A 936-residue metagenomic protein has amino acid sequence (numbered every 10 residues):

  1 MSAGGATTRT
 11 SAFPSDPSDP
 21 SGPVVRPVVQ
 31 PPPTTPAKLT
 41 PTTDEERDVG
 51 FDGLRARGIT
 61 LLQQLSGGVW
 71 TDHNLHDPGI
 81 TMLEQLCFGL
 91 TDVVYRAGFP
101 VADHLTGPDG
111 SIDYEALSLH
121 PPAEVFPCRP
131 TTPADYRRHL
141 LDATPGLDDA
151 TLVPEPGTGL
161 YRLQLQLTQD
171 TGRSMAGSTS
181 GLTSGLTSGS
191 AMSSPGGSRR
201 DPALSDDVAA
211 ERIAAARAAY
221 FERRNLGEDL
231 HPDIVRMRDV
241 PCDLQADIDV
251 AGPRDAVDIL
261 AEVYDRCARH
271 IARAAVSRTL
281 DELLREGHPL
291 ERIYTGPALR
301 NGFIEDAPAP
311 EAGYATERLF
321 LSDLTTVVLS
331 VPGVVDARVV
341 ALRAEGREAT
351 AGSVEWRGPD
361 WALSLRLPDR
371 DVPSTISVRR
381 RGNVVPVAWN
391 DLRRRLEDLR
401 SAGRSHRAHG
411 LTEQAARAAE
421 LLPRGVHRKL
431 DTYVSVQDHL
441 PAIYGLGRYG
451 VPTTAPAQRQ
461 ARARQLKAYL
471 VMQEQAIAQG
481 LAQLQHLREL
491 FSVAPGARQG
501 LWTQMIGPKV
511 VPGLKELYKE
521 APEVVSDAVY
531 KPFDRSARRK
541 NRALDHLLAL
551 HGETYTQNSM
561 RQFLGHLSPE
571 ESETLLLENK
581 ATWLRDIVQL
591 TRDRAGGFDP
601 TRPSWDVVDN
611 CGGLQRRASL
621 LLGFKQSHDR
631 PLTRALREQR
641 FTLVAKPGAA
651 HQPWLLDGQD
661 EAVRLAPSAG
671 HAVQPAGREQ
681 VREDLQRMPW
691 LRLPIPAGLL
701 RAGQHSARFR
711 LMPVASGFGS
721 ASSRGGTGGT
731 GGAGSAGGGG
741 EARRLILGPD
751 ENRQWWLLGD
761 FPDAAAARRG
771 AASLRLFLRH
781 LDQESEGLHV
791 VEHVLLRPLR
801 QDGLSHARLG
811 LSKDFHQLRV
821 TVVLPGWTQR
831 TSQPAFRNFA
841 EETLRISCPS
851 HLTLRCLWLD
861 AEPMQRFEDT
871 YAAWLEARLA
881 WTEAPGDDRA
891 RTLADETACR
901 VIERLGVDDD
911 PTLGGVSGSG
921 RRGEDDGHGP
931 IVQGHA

Functional and structural regions predicted by a protein language model:
S2-D16, G22-L83, P127-G185, G189-F303 (+3 more regions): Carbohydrate-recognition loop of C-type lectin domains
A102-E124, R292-E311, R819-L824, A877: A short, surface-exposed helix-loop junction/capping segment
G177, G181, G185-S194, G719-G740: Small-residue-biased low-complexity repeat regions
R285-R400, R891-A936: A cross-taxonomic marker for long C-terminal extensions/tails that follow the last structured domain
L665-H671, E751-R769: A short, exposed loop/beta-hairpin motif centered on an aromatic-Gly-Thr core
H671-A721, G725-G726, G739, S773: N-terminal segment of the canonical double-stranded RNA-binding domain
M712-P713, G717-G719, G737-W755: Short aromatic-glycine-(Arg/Gly/Cys) micro-motifs in beta-strand/loop hairpins
A861, Q865-G915: Polybasic, proline/glycine-rich intrinsically disordered low-complexity segments
